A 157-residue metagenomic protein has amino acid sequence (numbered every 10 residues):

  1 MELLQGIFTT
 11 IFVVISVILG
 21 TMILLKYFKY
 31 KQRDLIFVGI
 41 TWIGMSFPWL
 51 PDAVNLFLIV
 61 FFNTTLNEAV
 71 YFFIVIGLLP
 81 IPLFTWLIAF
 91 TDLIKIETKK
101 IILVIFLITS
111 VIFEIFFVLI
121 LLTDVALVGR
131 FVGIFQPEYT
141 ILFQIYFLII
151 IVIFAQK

Functional and structural regions predicted by a protein language model:
M1-V13, I112-K157: Extracellular-loop-to-transmembrane junctions of the mid-late helices
E2-L19, Q32-E97, I101-V111: Individual alpha-helical transmembrane segments in multi-pass integral membrane proteins
I18-L24, F84-T91, I141-K157: Alpha-helical transmembrane segments in multipass membrane proteins, preferentially the mid-helix core
